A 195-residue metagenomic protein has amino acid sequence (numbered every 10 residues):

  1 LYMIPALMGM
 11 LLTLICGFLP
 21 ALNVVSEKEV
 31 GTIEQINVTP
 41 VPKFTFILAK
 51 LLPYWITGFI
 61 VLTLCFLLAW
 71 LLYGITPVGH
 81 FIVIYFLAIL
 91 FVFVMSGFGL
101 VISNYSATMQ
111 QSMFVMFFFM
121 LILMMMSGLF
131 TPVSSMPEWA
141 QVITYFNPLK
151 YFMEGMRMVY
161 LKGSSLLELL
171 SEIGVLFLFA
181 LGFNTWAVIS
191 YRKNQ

Functional and structural regions predicted by a protein language model:
I4-P20: Long, hydrophobic alpha-helical segments
G17-T39, Q195: Transmembrane helix boundary and interhelical loop/hinge segments in multi-pass membrane proteins
F18-L22, F66, W70, L100 (+4 more regions): Transmembrane alpha-helix boundary and packing residues in multipass membrane permease domains and related
E27-K28, N104-Y105, V159: Helix-to-coil boundary motifs at intracellular loop junctions of multi-pass secondary transporters
N37, V41, S106, T131 (+1 more regions): Short helix-loop-helix connector
K43, I47-M124, L167-I173, F177 (+1 more regions): Alpha-helical transmembrane segments and their short interhelical loops
T76, S127-G182: Membrane-interfacial helix-loop-helix junctions in multi-pass membrane proteins
V188-Q195: Short cytosolic juxtamembrane segments of multi-pass membrane proteins
